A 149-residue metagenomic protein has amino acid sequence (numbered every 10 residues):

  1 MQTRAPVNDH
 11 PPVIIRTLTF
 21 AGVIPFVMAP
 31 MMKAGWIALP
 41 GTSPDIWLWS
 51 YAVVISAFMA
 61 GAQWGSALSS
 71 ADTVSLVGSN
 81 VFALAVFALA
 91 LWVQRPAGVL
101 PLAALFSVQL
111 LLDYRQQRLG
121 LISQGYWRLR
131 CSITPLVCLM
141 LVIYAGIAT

Functional and structural regions predicted by a protein language model:
M1-P12: Short, Lys/Arg-rich, polar N-terminal cytosolic tail immediately upstream of the first transmembrane signal-anchor
I15, Q116-C138: Interfacial loop-to-transmembrane junctions
I24-A29, V77-A88, L129-Y144: Small-residue-rich segments of transmembrane alpha-helices in multi-pass membrane proteins, especially helix faces
P40-V54, P96-S107: Structural signature of hydrophobic alpha-helical transmembrane segments
S43-A71: Short, well-structured hydrophobic secondary-structure segments
I55-A57, A104-Q117: Alpha-helical transmembrane segments and their membrane-interface exit regions
Q63-W92: Helix-adjacent hinge/juxtasegments
L91-V99, T149: Transmembrane helix interruption/hinge and helix-loop junction motifs
